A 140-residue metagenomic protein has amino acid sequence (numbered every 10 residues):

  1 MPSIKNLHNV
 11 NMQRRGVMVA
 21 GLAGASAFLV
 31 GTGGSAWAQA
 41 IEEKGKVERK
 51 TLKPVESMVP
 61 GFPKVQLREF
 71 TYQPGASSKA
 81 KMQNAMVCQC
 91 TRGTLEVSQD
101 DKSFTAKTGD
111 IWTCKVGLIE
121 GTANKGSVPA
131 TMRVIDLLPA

Functional and structural regions predicted by a protein language model:
M1-M12, A23-V30: N-terminal secretory signal peptides
G31-P60: C-terminal segment of N-terminal export signals and the immediately downstream linker at the start of the mature
Q66-M82, K115-V116: Conserved short histidine dyad/triad with adjacent acidic residue
L67-E69, V87, I111-T113, V134: Conserved hydrophobic/aromatic beta-strand scaffold that supports enzyme active sites
Q83-D100: Glycine- and acidic-residue-biased ligand/ion/polar-headgroup-sensing regions
D101-G117: Short acidic-glycine-tyrosine-enriched beta hairpin
G117-A140: Ligand-binding loop in jelly-roll beta-barrel domains
